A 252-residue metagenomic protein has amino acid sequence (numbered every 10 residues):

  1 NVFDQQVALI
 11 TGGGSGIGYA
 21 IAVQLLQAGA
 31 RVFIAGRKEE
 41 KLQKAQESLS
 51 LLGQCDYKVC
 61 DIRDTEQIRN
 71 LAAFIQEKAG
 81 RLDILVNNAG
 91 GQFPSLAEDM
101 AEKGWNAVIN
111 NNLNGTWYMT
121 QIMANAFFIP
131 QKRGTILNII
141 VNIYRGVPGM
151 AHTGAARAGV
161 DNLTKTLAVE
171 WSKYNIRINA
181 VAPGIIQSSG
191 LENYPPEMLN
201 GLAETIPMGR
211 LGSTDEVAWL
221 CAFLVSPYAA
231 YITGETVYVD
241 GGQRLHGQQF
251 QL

Functional and structural regions predicted by a protein language model:
G14-G16: Conserved glycine-rich cofactor-binding loop
C60-N70, E102, D215-E216: The beta1-alpha1 cofactor-binding region of Rossmann-like NAD(H)/NADP(H)-dependent oxidoreductases
L96-A97, A101-I109, L191, L202: Substrate-binding pocket helix/loop in short-chain dehydrogenase/reductase
N125, I129, V169-K173, A230: Alpha-helical segment proximal to the catalytic Tyr-Lys
L137-G159, T164-K173, I185: Catalytic loop of short-chain dehydrogenase/reductase
N162, K173, A180, G201-I232 (+1 more regions): C-terminal helical subdomain
T233-L252: Short C-terminal tail/terminal secondary-structure segment of NAD(P)H-dependent dehydrogenase/reductase domains
